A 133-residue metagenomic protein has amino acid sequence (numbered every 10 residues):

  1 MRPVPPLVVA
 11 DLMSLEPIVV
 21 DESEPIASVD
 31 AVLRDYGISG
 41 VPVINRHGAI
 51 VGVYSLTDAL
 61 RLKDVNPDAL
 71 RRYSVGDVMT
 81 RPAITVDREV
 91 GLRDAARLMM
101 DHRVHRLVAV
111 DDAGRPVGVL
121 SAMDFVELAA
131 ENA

Functional and structural regions predicted by a protein language model:
M1-A133: Tandem CBS (Cystathionine beta-synthase) repeat/Bateman regulatory domains
